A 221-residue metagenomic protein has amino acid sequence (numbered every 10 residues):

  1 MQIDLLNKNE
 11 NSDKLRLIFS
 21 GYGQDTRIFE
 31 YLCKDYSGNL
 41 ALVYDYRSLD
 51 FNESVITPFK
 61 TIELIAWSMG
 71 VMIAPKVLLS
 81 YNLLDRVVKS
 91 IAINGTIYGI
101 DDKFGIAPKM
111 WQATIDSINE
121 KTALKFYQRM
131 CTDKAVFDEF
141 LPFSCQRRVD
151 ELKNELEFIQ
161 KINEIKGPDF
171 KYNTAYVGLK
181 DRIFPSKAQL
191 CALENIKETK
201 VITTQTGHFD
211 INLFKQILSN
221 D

Functional and structural regions predicted by a protein language model:
M1-D50: Conserved HGGG/HGGXW glycine-rich cap/lid loop of the alpha/beta-hydrolase fold
Y31, K171, P185-E194: Short alpha-helix in the alpha/beta-hydrolase fold that links the catalytic acid
R47-S48, K89-D101: Active-site nucleophile loop of the alpha/beta-hydrolase fold
A66-A74: Gly/Ala-rich beta-loop-alpha elbow adjacent to hydrolase catalytic centers
G99-L141: Helix-rich cap/lid subdomain of alpha/beta-hydrolase
E139-F170: Hydrophobic, aromatic-rich cap/lid helix
A175-V177, D181: Short beta-strand/loop motif that positions the catalytic acidic residue of the alpha/beta-hydrolase fold
I183, V201-N220: Catalytic histidine-centered segment of alpha/beta-hydrolase-like enzymes
